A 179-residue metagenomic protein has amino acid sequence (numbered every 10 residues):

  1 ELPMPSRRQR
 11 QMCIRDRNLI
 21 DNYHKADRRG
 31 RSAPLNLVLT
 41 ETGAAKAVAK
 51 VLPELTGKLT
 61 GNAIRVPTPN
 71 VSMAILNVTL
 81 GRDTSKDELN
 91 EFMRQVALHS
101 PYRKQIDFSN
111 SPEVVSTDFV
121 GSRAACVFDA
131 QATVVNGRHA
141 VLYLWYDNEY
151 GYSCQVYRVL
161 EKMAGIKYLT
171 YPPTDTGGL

Functional and structural regions predicted by a protein language model:
E1-R10, I14: Single conserved hydrophobic/aromatic residue that forms the stacking wall/gate of nucleotide- or nucleobase-binding
S6, L39, D147: Short glycine- and Lys/Arg-enriched binding-loop motifs that mark or flank ligand-binding interfaces
S6-R8, N70, D175-G177: A generic alpha-helix propensity feature with a strong bias for hydrophobic helices
I14-A140: C-terminal substrate-binding/catalytic lobe of Rossmann-fold NAD(P)-dependent oxidoreductases
V120-L179: NAD(P)-dependent Rossmann-like dehydrogenase/reductase catalytic/cofactor-binding core
